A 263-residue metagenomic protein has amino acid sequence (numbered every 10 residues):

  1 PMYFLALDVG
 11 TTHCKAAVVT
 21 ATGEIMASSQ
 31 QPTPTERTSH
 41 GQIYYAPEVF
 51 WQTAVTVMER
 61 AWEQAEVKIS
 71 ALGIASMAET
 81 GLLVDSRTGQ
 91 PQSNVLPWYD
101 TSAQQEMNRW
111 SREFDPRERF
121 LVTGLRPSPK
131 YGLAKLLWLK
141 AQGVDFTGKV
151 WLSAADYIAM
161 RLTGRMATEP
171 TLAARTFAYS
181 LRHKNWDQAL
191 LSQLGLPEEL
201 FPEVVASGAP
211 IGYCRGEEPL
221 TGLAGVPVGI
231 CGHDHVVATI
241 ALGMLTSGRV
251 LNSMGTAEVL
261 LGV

Functional and structural regions predicted by a protein language model:
P1-S93, L121, T147-G148, P219-I230: N-terminal glycine/serine-rich phosphate-binding loop of ATP-dependent small-molecule kinases, especially carbohydrate
Y3, V9-T11, R119-H235: Gly/Ser/Thr-rich active-site cleft segment
W51-V55, E59, Q104, N108 (+1 more regions): Generic alpha-helical structural signal
T56-Q64, W138, Q142, L242: A generic secondary-structure signal
I74-T80, S207-A209, M254-T256: Glycine-rich beta-strand-to-loop/alpha-helix junction loops that act as flexible
G81-S86, Q90-W110, G148, L152-W186 (+1 more regions): Glycine-rich phosphate-binding loop of actin/hexokinase-like ATP-binding domains
